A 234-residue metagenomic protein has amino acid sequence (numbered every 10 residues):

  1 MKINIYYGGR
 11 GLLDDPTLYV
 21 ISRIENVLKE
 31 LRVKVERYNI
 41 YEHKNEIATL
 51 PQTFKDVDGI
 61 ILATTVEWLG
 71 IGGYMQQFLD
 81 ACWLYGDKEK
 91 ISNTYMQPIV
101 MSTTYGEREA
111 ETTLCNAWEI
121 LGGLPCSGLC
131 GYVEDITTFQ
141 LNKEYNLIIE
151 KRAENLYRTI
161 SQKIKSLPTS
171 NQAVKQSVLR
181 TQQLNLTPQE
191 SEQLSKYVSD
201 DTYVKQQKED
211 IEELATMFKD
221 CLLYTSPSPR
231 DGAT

Functional and structural regions predicted by a protein language model:
K2-V27: N-terminal beta1-alpha1 ligand-phosphate binding loop
Y7, N39, L129-C130: Residue-level recognition of beta-strand->loop/alpha-helix junctions
V33-H43: A short beta-strand-loop structural module common to alpha/beta enzyme folds
E46-P125: Helix-loop-strand module that forms the ligand-binding subsite of alpha/beta enzymes
I120-Y132, I136, K143-E144, N155 (+1 more regions): A charged, well-structured terminal subsegment
N146-P188: A conserved mid-domain beta-alpha-beta active-site/ligand-binding segment of alpha/beta enzyme cores
A173-L223: Acidic, Ser/Thr-rich low-complexity intrinsically disordered segments
Y224-P229: Conserved small/polar residues in nucleotide/adenosyl-binding loops
